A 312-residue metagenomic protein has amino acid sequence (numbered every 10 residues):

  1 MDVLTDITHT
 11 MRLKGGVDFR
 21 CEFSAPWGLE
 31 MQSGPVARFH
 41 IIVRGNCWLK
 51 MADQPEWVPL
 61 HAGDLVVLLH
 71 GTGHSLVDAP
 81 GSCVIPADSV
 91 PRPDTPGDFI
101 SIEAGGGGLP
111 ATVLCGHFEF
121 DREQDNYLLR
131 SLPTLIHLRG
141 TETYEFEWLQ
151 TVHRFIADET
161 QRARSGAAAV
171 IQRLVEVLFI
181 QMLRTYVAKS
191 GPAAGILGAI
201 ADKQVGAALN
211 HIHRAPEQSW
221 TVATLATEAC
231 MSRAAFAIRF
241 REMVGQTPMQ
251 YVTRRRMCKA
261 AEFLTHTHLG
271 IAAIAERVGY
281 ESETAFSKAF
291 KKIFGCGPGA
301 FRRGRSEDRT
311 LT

Functional and structural regions predicted by a protein language model:
M1-L65, G71-A104, E123: Generic protein-terminus/edge-of-domain signal
L4-T10, G73-D158, A188: A hydrophobic/aromatic-rich effector-binding and dimerization subdomain of bacterial HTH-type transcriptional regulators
R38-I41, W148, V152, L174: Amphipathic, well-ordered alpha-helical segments in soluble domains
G45, A79, E159-R162, T185 (+4 more regions): Generic structural signal for alpha-helix termini and adjacent loop/cap motifs
V113, H153-I156, V175, F179-L183 (+1 more regions): Hydrophobic alpha-helical core bundles mediating ligand binding, dimerization, or RNAP-core interactions
I136-E147, E159-Q218, V222-A229, E242-Q250 (+1 more regions): Short, Lys/Arg-enriched, Trp-marked, Pro/Gly-tolerant hinge/linker segments that flank
A207-R214, Q218-S232, I238-S287, I293-C296 (+1 more regions): Terminal helix-turn-helix DNA-binding modules in bacterial transcription factors
